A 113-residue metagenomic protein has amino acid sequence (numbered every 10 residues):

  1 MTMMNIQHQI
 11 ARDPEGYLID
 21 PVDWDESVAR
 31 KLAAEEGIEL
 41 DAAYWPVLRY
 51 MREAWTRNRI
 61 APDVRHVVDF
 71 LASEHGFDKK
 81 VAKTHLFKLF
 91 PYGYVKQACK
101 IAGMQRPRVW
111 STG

Functional and structural regions predicted by a protein language model:
M1-M3: Short loop/turn motifs at secondary-structure junctions and domain boundaries
I6-E39: N-terminal first-folded block
R12, H66, A72-G113: Helix-rich interaction surfaces within compact, conserved domain-sized segments that mediate assembly or partner
D20-V28, W45-P46, R59-V64, G76-K79: Short acidic alpha-helix initiation/capping motifs at coil-to-helix transition points, especially at protein N-termini
R30, A34, T56, S73 (+1 more regions): Short polybasic/polar patches that bind polyanions
L48-W55, A72: Amphipathic alpha-helical segments that form the core helices of the histone-fold
R52, T56-R59, F87-F90: Amphipathic alpha-helical interaction elements
R57-A61, R106-V109: Short helix-capping/linker segments at secondary-structure and domain boundaries
